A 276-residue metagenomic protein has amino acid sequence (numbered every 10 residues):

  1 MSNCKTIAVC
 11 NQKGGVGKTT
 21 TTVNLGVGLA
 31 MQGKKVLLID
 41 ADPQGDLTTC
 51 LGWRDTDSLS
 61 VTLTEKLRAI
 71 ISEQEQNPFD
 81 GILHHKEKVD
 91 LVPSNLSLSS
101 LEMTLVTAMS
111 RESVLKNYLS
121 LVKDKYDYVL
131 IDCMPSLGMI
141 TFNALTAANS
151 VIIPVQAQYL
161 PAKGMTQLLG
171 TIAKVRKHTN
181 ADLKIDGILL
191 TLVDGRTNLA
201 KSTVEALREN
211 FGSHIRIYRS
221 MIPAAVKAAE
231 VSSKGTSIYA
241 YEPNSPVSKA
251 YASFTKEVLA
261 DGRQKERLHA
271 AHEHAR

Functional and structural regions predicted by a protein language model:
M1-R276: P-loop NTP-binding core
